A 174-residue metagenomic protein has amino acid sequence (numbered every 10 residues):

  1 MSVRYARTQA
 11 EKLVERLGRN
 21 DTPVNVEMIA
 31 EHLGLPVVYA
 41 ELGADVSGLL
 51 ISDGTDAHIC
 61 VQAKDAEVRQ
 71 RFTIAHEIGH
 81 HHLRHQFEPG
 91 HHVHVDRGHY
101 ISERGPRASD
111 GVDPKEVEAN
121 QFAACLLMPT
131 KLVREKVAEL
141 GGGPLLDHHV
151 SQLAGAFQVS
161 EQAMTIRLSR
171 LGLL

Functional and structural regions predicted by a protein language model:
M1-L174: Active-site hotspot residues in diverse enzymes, especially metal/ion-binding acidic/histidine motifs
